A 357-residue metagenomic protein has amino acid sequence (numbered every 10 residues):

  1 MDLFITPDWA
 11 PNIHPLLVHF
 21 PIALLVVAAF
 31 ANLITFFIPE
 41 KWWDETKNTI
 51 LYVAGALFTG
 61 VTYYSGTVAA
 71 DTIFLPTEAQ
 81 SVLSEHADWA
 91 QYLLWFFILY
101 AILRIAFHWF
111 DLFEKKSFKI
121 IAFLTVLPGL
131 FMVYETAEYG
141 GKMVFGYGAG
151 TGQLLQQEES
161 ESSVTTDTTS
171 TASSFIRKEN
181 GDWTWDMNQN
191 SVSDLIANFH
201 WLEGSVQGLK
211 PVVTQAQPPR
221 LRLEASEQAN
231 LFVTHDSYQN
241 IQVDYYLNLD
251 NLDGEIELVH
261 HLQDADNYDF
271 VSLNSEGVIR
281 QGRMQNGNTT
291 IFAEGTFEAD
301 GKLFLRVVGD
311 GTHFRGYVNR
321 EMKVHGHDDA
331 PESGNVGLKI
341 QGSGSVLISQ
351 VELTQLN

Functional and structural regions predicted by a protein language model:
M1-N12: Short, strongly hydrophobic alpha-helical membrane anchors
P11-V18, L24, I50, A56-F107: Membrane-embedded alpha-helical segments of integral membrane proteins
V27-N48, V308: Membrane-interface helix-loop junction between the first two transmembrane segments
V27-T35, Y100-D111: Alpha-helical transmembrane segments
W43-N48, L112-L124: Membrane-interfacial entry segments at the cytosolic side of transmembrane helices
T67-E78, A137-E158: Functional transmembrane-helix hotspots
K116-Y139: Internal/C-terminal transmembrane anchor helices
G152, Q156-N357: Extracellular glycan-recognition regions
